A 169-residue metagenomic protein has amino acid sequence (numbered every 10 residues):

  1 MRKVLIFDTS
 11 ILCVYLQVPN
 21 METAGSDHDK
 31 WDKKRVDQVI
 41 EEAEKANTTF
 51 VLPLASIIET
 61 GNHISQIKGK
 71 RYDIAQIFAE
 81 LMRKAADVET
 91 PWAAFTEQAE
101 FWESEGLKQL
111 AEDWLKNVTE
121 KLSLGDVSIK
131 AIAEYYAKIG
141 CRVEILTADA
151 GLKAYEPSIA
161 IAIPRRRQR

Functional and structural regions predicted by a protein language model:
M1-L52, H63-A75: Short, well-structured N-terminal submotif of metal-dependent ribonuclease cores
M1-V4, L122, K130-R169: Acidic, PIN/NYN-like endoribonuclease modules and their adjacent C-terminal/linker elements
I11, S56, S128-I129, G151-L152: Alpha-helix capping/helix-boundary segments
T23-A24, K34, V39-K45, D87-E89 (+2 more regions): Alpha-helix termini
T49-L54, V143-L146: Short glycine-rich phosphate-binding loop at a beta-alpha junction
K68-V88: Helix-adjacent hinge/juxtasegments
R83-E120: Acidic catalytic patch
